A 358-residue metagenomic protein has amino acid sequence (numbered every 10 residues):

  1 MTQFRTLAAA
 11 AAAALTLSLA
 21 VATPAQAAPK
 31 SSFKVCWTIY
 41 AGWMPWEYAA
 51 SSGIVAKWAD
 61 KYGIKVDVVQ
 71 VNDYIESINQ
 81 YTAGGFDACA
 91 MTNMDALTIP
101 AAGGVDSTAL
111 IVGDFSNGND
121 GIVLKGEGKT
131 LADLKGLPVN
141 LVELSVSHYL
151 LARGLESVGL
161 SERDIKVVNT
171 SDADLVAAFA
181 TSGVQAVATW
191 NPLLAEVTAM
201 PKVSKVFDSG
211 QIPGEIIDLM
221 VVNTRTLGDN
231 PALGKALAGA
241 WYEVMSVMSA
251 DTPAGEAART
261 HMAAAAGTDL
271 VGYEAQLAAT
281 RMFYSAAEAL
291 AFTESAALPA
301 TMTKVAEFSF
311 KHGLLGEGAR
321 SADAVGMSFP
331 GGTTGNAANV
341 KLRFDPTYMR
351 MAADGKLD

Functional and structural regions predicted by a protein language model:
M1-A11: Bacterial N-terminal signal peptides that target proteins for export
A10-A20: Bacterial N-terminal signal peptides
V21-A27: Sec/Tat signal peptide C-region and signal peptidase I cleavage site
A27-N169, Q185-N191, G214, K356-D358: Short, glycine-/small- and polar/acidic-enriched structural segments that line small-molecule recognition paths
A59, G85, A90-N93, P100-G103 (+8 more regions): Sec/Tat-exported extracytoplasmic proteins
D174-L270: Pocket-lining segment of extracytoplasmic ligand-binding domains
G228-G318: Secondary-structure end/capping motifs
V305-D358: Conserved C-terminal helix/tail region of periplasmic/extracytoplasmic solute-binding proteins
